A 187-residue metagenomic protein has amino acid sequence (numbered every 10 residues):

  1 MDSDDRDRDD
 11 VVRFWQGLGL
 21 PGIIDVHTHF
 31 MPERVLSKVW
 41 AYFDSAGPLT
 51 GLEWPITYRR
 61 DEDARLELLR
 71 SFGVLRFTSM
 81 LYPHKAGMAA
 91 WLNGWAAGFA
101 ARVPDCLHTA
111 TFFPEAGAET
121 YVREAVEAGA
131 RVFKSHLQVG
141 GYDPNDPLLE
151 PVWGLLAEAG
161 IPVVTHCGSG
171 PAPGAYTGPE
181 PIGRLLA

Functional and structural regions predicted by a protein language model:
M1-S79, G87: An N-terminally biased module of ancient metal coordination in phosphate/nucleic-acid-related enzymes
D4, R131-V132, Y142-A187: Catalytic pocket-lining loop regions of alpha/beta-barrel enzymes, especially the amidohydrolase/enolase/GH5 lineages
D10, R70-A116: Metal-cofactor-binding active-site regions of metalloenzymes
G22-T28, F77-S79, L107-A110, F133-S135 (+1 more regions): Hydrophobic faces of well-ordered beta-strands that scaffold small-molecule active sites in alpha/beta enzyme cores
H29, Y82-H84, T111-E115, H136-G140 (+1 more regions): Active-site beta-loop-alpha junctions enriched in small/polar residues
R34-W40, A90, Y121-V122, Y176-T177: Short aromatic-enriched loop/helix-cap "lid" or pocket-rim segments at secondary-structure transitions that line
E62-D63, A90-G94, Y176-E180: Short, surface-exposed alpha-helical segments at coil->helix boundaries
R65-G73, N93-D105, T120-A130, E150-A159 (+1 more regions): Acidic (Asp/Glu)-rich catalytic clusters
